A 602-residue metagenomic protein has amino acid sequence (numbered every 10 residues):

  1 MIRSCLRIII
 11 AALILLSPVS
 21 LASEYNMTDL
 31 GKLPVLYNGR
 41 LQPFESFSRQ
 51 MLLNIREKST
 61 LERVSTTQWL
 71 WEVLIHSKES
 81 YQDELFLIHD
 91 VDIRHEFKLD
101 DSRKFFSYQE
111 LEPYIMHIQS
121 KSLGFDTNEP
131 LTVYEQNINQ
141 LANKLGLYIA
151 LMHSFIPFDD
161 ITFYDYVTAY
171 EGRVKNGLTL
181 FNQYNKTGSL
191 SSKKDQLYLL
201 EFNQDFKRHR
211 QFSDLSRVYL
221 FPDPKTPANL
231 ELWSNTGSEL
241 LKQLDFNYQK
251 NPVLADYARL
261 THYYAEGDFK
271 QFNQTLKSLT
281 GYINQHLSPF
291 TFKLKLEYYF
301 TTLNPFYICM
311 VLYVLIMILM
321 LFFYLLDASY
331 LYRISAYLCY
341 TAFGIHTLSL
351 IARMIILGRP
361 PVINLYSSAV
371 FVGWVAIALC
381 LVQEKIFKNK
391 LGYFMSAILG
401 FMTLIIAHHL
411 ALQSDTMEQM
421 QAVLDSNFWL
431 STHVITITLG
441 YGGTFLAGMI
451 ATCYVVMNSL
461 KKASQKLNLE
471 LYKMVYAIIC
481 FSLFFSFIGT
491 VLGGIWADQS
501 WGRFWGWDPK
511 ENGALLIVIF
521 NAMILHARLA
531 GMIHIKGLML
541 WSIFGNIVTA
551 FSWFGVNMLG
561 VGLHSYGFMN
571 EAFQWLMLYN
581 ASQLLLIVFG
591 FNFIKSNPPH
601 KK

Functional and structural regions predicted by a protein language model:
M1-R7: Positively charged n-region of N-terminal signal peptides that target proteins for export
R7-S17: Bacterial N-terminal signal peptides
L21-K295: Soluble extramembrane regions of membrane proteins in the secretory/endomembrane system
D29-K32, Y37-P43, F47-R49, L53 (+13 more regions): Hydrophobic cores of alpha-helical transmembrane segments in multi-pass integral membrane proteins
N273-G281, K385, V561-M569: Non-transmembrane, heptad-repeat alpha-helical coiled-coil rod segments that act as dimerization/spacing scaffolds
S288-I316: Cytosolic-side membrane-insertion boundary helix
